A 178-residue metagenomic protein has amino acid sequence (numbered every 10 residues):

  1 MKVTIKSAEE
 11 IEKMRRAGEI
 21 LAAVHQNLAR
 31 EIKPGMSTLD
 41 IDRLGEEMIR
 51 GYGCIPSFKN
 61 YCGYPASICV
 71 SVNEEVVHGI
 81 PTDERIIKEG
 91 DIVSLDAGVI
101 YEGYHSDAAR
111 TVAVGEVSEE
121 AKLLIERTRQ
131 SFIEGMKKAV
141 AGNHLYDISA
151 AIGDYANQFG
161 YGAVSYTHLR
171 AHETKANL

Functional and structural regions predicted by a protein language model:
M1-G51, A113-H144, Y155-F159, L169: Flexible, acidic/His-enriched mid-domain "rim/lid" segments that flank
M48-V77: Non-heme Fe(II)-dependent double-stranded beta-helix
G51, I92, G103-T111: Active-site microenvironments in enzyme catalytic cores
P56-Y61, A97-A108, K122-E126: Short, flexible active-site-proximal loops enriched in glycine and acidic residues
S71-Y104: Acidic/histidine-enriched ion/cofactor-binding microenvironments in catalytic or ligand-binding pockets
S149: S-adenosyl-L-methionine-dependent methyltransferase catalytic core, i.e., the SAM/SAH-binding region
A163-S165: Acidic, proline/serine/threonine- and glycine-rich low-complexity intrinsically disordered segments
T167-A176: Conserved small/polar residues in nucleotide/adenosyl-binding loops
